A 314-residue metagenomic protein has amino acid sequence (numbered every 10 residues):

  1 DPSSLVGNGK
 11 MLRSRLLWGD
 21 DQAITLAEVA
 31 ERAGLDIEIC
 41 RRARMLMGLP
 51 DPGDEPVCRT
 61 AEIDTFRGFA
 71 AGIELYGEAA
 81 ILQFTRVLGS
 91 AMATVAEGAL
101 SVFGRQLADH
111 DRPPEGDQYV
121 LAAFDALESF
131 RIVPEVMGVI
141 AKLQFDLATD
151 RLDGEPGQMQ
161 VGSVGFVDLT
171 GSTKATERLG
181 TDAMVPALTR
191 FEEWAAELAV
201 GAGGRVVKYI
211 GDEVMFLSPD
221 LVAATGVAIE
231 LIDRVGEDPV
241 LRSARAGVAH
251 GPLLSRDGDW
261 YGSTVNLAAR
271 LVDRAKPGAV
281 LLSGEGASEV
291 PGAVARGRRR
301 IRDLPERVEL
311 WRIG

Functional and structural regions predicted by a protein language model:
D1-D153: Arg/Lys-rich, alpha-helical DNA-contact motif
M45, E177, V200, D273-R274 (+1 more regions): Solvent-exposed polar/charged
E155-V227: Catalytic NTP-binding/metal-coordinating core of nucleotidyl cyclase/transferase enzymes
S172, A224, L253, G286-A287: A generic structural signal for short hydrophobic patches within well-formed alpha-helices
L188-G203, M215-A246, H250-P252, S263-D273: Alpha-helical scaffold within the catalytic cores of cyclic-nucleotide enzymes
L217, P252-D257, E289-V290: Short, solvent-exposed loop/turn segments at secondary-structure junctions
S255-D259, S263, P277-L281: Catalytic cores and conserved motifs of cyclic dinucleotide signaling enzymes
G278-G314: Cytosolic regulatory/linker segments at or just downstream of nucleotide-handling modules in signal-transduction
